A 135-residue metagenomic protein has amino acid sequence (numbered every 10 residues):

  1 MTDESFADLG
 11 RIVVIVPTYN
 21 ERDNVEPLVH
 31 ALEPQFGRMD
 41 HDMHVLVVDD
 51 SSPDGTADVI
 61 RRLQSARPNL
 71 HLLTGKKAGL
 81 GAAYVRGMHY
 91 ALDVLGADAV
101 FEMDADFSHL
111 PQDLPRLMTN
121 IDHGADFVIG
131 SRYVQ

Functional and structural regions predicted by a protein language model:
M1-Q135: Structured catalytic core of nucleotide-sugar glycosyltransferases
